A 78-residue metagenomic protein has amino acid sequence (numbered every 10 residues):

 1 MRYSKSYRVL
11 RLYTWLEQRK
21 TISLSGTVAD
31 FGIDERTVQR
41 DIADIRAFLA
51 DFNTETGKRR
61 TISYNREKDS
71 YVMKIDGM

Functional and structural regions predicted by a protein language model:
M1-M78: Short, basic/aromatic recognition patches that contact phosphate-bearing ligands
